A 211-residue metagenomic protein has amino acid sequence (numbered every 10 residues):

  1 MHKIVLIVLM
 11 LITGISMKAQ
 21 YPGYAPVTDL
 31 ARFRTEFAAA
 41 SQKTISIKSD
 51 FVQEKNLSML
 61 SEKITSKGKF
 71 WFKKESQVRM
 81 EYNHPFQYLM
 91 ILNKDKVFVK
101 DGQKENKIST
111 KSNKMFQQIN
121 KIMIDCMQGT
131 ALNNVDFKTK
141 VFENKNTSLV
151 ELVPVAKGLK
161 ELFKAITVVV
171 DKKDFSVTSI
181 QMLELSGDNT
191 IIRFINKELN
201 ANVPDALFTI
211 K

Functional and structural regions predicted by a protein language model:
I4-T13: Sec-dependent N-terminal signal peptides
K18-V52, N56-S61, A206-K211: N-terminal leader/targeting segments and the immediate start of mature chains
Y21, L132-K211: Gly/Pro-enriched, hydrophobic low-complexity segments that function as extracytoplasmic propeptides/linkers
I47-V78, N83: N-terminal, post-signal-peptide region of Sec/Tat-exported proteins
F51, V78-Y82, V97-K100, V150-L152 (+1 more regions): Short hydrophobic/aromatic-rich beta-strand segments that constitute the beta-sheet cores of beta-sandwich/beta-barrel
S58-M59, R79, F86-L89, N106 (+2 more regions): Short beta-strands and strand-coil junctions in structured, solvent-facing domains, enriched
K69-Q117: An acidic-aromatic
I108-T147: Flexible, surface-exposed loop/linker segments and immediately adjacent secondary-structure boundaries
